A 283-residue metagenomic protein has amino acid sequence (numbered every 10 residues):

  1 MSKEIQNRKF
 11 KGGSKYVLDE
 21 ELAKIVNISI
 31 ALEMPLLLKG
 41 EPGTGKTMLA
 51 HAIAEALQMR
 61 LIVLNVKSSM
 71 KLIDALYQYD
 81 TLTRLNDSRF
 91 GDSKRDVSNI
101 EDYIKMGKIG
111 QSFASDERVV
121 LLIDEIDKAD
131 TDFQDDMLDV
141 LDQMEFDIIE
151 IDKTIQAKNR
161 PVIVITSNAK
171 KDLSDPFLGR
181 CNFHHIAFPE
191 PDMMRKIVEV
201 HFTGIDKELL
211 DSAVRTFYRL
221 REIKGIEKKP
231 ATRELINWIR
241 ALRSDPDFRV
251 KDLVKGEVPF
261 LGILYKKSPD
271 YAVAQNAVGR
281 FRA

Functional and structural regions predicted by a protein language model:
M1-A283: C-terminal regulatory/interaction module of P-loop NTP-utilizing enzymes
